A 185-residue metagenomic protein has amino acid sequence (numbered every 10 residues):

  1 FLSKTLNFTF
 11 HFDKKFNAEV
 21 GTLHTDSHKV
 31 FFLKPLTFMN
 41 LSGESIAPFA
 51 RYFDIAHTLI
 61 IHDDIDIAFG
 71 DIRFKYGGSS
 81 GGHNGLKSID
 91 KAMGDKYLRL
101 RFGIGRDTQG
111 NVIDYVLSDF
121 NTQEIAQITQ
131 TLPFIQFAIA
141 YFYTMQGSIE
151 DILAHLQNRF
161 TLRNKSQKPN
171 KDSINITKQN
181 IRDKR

Functional and structural regions predicted by a protein language model:
F1-Y76, K87-L98, T108-G110, A126-R163: Nucleotide and nucleotide-moiety/phosphate-recognizing core
R73-S79, V116-F120: Short glycine-enriched, charge-decorated loop/helix-capping segments at active-site entrances that position
G82-G85: Hydrophobic alpha-helical segments within soluble ligand-binding/sensing domains
F102-I104, Q109-S118: Internal, active-site/partner-interface "lid" segment
I113-T122, Q136-A138: Short helix/strand-capping connector loops at secondary-structure junctions
N170-D172: Intrinsic-disorder-associated, low-complexity terminal segments enriched in Asp/Asn/His/Tyr and depleted of Lys/Arg
I174-R185: Long, low-complexity, intrinsically disordered segments
